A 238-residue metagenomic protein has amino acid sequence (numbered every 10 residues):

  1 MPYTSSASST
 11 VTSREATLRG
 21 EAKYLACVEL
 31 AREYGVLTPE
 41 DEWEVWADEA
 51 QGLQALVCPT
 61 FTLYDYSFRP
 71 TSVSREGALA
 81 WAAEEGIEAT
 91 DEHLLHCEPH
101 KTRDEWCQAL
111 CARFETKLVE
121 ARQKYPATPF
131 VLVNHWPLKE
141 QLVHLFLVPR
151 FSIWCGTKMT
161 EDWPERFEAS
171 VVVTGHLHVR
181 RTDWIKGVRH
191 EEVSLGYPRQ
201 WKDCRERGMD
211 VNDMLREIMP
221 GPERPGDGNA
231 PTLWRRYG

Functional and structural regions predicted by a protein language model:
M1-G52, F146-M159, W163-R166: Core catalytic region of metal-dependent phosphoesterases/phosphodiesterases, especially metallo-beta-lactamase-like
Y3-S5, V57, H135, H176 (+1 more regions): Divalent metal-coordination and catalytic microenvironments
T4, Q54, F130, S170: Conserved acidic residues
V11-R19, E44-D48, Y64-F68, P137-Q141 (+2 more regions): Active-site environment of divalent metal-dependent phosphoester hydrolases
V36, P126-T128, V188: Short, well-ordered coil/turn segments that N-cap beta-strands
L37-P39, C58, E191: General small-molecule cofactor/ligand-binding pocket signal
L56-F130, L138-L147: Active-site-proximal loop/helix segment associated with metal-binding centers of metalloenzymes
H144-L145, R150-A169, L177-G238: Binuclear metal-dependent phosphoesterase catalytic core
